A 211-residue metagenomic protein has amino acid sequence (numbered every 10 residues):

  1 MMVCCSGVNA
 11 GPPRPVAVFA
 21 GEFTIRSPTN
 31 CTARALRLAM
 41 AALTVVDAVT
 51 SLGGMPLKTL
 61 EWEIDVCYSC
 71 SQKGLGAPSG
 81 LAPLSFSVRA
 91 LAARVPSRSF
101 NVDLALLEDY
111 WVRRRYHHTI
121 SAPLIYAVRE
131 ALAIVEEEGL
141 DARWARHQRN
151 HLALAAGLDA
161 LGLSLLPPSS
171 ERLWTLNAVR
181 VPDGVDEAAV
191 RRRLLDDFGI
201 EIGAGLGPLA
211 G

Functional and structural regions predicted by a protein language model:
M1-S6, R14-P15, F19-M40: Low-acidity, Ser/Thr- and Arg-rich intrinsically disordered low-complexity segments
R37, L60-E61, S85-F86, R193-D197: Short, solvent-exposed amphipathic alpha-helical segments in soluble enzyme and RNA/protein-processing domains
R37-E61, D65: Catalytic PLP-binding core of fold-type I/II PLP enzymes
A42-T44, D65-V66, A82-P83, A155 (+1 more regions): Structural motif
T44-A48, C67-C70, P167, I202-A204: General beta-strand structural signal in soluble alpha/beta enzymes
G54-K73, P78-A82: Internal gly/pro-rich beta-alpha loop/helix module that stabilizes soluble enzyme cofactors or their anionic handles
Q72-A156, A160: Active-site C-terminal subdomain of aminotransferase-like
D159, L163-G211: Conserved C-terminal alpha-helix-loop-beta "cap" of PLP-dependent enzymes that closes/shapes the active-site mouth
